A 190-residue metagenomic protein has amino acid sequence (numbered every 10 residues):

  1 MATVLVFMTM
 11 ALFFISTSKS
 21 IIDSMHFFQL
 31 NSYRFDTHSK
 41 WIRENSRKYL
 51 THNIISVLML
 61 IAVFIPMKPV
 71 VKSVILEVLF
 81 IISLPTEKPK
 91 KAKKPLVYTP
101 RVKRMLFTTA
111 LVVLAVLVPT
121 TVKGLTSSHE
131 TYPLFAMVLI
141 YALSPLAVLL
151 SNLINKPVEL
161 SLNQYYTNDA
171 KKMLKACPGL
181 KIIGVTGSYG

Functional and structural regions predicted by a protein language model:
M1-T3: Soluble, non-transmembrane catalytic domains of enzymes that act on hydrophobic metabolites at membranes
M8: Catalytic cores of transferase enzymes with a strong primary signal for eukaryotic protein kinases
A11-T186: Short, basic phosphate-binding NTP loop
G190: Conserved glycine(s) of the Walker
